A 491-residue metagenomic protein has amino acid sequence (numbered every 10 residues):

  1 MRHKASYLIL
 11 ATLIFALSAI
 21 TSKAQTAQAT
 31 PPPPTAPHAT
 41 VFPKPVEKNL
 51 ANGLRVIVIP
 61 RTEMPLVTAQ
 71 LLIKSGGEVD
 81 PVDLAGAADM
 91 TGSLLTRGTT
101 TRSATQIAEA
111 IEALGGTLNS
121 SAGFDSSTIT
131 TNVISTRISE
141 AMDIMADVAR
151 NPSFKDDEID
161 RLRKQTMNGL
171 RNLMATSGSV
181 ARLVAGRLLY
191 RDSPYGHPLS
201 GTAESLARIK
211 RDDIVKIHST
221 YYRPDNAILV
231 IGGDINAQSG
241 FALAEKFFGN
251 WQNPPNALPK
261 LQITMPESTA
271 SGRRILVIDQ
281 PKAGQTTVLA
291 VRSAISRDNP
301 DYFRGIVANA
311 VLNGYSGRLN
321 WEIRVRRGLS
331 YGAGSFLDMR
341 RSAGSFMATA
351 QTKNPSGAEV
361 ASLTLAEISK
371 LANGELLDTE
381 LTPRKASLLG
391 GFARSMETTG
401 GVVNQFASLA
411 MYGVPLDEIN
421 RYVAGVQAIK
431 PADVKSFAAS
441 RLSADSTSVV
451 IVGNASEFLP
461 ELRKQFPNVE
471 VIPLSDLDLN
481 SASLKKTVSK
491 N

Functional and structural regions predicted by a protein language model:
M1-I9: Bacterial N-terminal signal peptides that target proteins for export
I9-A19: Bacterial N-terminal signal peptides
S22-A29: Boundary at the C-terminal end of the N-terminal hydrophobic targeting segment
A29-P33, R191, Y195, L199 (+2 more regions): An aromatic/glycine/proline-enriched structural segment found at the starts of mature extracellular/organellar domains
P34-I73: Mature N-terminal segment immediately following signal peptide/propeptide cleavage in secreted/periplasmic
P45-K48, R211, P431-K435, A439: Proteostasis/folding factors centered on peptidyl-prolyl cis-trans isomerases
I57-I59, E63-T96, R102-R150, R163 (+11 more regions): M16 family metallopeptidases and their MPP-like homologs
